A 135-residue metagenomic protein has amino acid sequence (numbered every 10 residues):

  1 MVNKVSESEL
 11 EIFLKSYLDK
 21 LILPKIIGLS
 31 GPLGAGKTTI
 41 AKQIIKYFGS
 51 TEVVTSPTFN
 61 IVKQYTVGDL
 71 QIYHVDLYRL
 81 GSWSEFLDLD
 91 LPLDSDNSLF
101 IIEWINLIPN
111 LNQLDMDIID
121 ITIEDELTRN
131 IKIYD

Functional and structural regions predicted by a protein language model:
M1, K46, S84, P92-D135: Short phosphate-coordinating micro-motif centered on Lys-Gly-acidic
M1-K20: N-terminal pre-Walker A segment at the start of P-loop NTPase domains
I27-L29: Hydrophobic anchor at the beta1->P-loop junction of P-loop NTPases
P32: P-loop (Walker A) phosphate-binding loop of NTP-binding proteins
K37: Conserved lysine of the Walker
S50-T66: Short beta-strand-centered segment that lines the nucleotide-binding/catalytic pocket of NTP-utilizing
Q64-D94: Mid-chain, well-packed structural core segment of small domains
